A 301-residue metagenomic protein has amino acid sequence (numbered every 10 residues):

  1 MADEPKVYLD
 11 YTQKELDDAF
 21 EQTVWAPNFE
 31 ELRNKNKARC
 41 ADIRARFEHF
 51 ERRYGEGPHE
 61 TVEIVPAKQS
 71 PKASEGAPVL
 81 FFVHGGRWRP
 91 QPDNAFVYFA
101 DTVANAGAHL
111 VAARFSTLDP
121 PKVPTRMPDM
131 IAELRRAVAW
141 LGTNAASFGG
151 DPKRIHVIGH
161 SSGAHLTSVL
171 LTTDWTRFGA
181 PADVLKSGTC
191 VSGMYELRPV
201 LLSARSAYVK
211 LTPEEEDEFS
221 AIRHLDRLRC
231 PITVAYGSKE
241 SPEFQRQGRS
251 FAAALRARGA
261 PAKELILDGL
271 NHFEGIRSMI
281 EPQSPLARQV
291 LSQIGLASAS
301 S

Functional and structural regions predicted by a protein language model:
E15-A73: N-terminal cap/lid segment of alpha/beta-hydrolase-fold proteins
F47, Q91-A100, V111-R154, I280-E281: Catalytic nucleophile-loop/oxyanion-hole region of alpha/beta-hydrolase and closely related hydrolase-like folds
K68, G86, S161, S238-E240: Residue-level signal for short, function-critical loop segments
E75-G86: Short beta-strand element of the alpha/beta-hydrolase
G86, H109, R114-P121, M194 (+1 more regions): Short beta-to-alpha linker loops that shape the active-site pocket of alpha/beta-hydrolase fold enzymes
R136-S203: Primarily recognizes the serine-hydrolase "nucleophile elbow" in alpha/beta-hydrolase and SGNH/GDSL folds
A180-D183, S187-L201, P213-S250: The feature captures the conserved acid-bearing segment of alpha/beta-hydrolase catalytic domains
A235, Q245, R249, R256-S301: C-terminal catalytic histidine-bearing segment of alpha/beta-hydrolase fold enzymes
